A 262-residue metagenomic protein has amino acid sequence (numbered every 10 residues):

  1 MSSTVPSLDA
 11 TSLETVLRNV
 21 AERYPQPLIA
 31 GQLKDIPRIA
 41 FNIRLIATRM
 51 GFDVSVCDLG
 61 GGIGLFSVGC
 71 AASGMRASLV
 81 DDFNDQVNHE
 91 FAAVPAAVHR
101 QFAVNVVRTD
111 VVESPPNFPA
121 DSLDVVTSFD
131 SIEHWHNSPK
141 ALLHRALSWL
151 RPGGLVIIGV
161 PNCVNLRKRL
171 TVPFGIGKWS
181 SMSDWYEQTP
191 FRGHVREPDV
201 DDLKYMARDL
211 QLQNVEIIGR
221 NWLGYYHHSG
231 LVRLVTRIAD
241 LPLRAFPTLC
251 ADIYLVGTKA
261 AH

Functional and structural regions predicted by a protein language model:
P6-P37, F41, G61, D82 (+5 more regions): S-adenosyl-L-methionine-dependent methyltransferase catalytic module, highlighting the catalytic core
I43-G51: Glycine-rich helix-loop-beta junction characteristic of Rossmann-like nucleotide cofactor-binding loops
D53-G62: Conserved class I S-adenosyl-L-methionine
S55, R76, S122-D124: Structural signature of beta-strand start/N-cap positions in the alpha/beta core of ABC transporter nucleotide-binding
I63-M75: Conserved SAM-binding loop of SAM-dependent methyltransferases across substrates and taxa, primarily the Class I
R76-D82: Conserved SAM-binding motif I beta-strand of class I
P116-V126: A short acidic, Gly/Pro-enriched loop at the edge of an enzyme's catalytic core that lines a small-molecule cofactor
